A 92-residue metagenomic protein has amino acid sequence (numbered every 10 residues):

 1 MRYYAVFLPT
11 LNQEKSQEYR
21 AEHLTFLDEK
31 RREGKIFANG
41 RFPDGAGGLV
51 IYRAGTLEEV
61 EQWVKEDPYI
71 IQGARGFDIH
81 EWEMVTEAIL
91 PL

Functional and structural regions predicted by a protein language model:
M1-L92: Conserved, structured core segments of small domains
